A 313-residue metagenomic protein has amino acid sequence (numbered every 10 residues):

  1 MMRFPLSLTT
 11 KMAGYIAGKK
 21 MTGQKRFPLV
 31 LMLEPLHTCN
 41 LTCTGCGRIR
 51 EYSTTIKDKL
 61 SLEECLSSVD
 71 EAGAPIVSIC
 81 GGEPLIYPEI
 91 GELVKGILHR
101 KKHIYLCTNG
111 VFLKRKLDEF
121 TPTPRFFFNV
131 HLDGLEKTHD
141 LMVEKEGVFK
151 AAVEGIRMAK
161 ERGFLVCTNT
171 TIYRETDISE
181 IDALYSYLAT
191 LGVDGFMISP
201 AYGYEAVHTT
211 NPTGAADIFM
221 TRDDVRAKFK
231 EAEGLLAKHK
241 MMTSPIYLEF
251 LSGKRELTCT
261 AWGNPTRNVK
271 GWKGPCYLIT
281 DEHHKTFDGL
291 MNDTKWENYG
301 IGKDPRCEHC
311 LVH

Functional and structural regions predicted by a protein language model:
M1-Y15, W262-D281: A broadly conserved sequence feature marking short terminus-proximal activation segments in nucleic acid-centric
M2-E119, T123-P124: Conserved alpha-helical substructure of the radical SAM core
F27, E256, K270-H313: Flexible mid-to-C-terminal extensions adjoining Fe-S/redox cofactors in radical SAM and related proteins
T38, T42, T258, R306: The −1 position to Zn-ligating cysteines in a subset of zinc-ribbon hairpins
G45, I49-Y52, P265, E282 (+1 more regions): Secreted/processed peptides and extracellular or luminal domains of membrane proteins
I49, C80, H131, S199 (+2 more regions): Conserved residues at the C-terminal ends of beta-strands
S53, I86, K114, K137 (+3 more regions): Generic structural signal for helix capping and beta-alpha/helix-loop junctions
L60, P124, N129-D133, L141-N264 (+2 more regions): Radical SAM enzyme [4Fe-4S]-AdoMet core and its adjacent flexible, acidic and glycine-rich loops/tails across
